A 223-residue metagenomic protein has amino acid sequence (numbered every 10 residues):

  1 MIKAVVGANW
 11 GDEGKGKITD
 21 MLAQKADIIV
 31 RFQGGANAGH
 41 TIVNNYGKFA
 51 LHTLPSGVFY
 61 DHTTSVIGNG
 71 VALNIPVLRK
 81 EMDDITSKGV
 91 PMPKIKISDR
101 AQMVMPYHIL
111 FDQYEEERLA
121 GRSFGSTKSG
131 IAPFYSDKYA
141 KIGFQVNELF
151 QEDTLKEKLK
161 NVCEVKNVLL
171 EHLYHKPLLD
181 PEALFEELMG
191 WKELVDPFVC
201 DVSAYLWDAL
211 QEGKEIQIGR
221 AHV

Functional and structural regions predicted by a protein language model:
M1-G219: Non-transmembrane, aqueous-exposed alpha-helical and coiled segments at domain scale
A221-V223: Conserved small/polar residues in nucleotide/adenosyl-binding loops
